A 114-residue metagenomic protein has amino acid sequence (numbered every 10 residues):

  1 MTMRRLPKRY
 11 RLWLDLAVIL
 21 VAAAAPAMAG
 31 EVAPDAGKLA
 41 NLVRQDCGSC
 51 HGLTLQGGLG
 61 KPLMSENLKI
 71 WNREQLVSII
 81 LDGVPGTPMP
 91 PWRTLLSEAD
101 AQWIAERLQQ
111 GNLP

Functional and structural regions predicted by a protein language model:
R4-L16: Bacterial N-terminal signal peptides that target proteins for export
W13-A25: Bacterial N-terminal signal peptides
A23-V43: Electrostatic cytochrome c docking/interface patches
A27-P34, L53-E66: His/Cys-centered metal/cofactor-coordination and adjacent catalytic loops
L39-A40, R44, V77, L81: Solvent-exposed, non-membrane alpha-helical residues enriched in polar/charged side chains
V43-L53, I104-L108: The canonical Cys-X-X-Cys-His
Q45, K61, T87: Glycine-centered loop/turn positions within well-structured domains that cap or flank conserved ligand/cofactor-binding
S65-L113: Extracytoplasmic electron-transfer domains, predominantly the class I c-type cytochrome c fold
